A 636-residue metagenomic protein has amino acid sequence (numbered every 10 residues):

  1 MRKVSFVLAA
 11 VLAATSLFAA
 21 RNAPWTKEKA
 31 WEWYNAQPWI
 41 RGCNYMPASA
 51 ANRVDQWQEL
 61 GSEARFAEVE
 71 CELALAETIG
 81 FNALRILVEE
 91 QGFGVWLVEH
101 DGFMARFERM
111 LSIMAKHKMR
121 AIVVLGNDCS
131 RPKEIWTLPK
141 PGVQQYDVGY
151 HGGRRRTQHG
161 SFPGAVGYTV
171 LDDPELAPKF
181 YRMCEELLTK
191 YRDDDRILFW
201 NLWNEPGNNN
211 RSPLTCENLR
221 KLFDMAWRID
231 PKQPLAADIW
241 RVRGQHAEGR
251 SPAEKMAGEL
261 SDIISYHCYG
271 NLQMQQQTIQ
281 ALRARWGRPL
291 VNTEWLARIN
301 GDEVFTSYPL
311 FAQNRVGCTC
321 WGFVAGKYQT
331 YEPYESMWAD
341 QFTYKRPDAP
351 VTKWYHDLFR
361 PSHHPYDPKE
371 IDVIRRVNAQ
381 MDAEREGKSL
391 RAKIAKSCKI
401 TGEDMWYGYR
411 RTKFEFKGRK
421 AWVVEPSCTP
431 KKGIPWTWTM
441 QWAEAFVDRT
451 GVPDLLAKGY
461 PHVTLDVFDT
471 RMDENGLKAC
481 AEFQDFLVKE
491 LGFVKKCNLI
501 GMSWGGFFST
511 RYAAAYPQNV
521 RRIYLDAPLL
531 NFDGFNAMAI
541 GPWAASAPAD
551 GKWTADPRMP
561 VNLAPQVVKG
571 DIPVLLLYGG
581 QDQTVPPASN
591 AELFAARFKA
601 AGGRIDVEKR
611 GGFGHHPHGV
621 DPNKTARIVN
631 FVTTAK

Functional and structural regions predicted by a protein language model:
N22-S261, R285, W295, I299 (+6 more regions): Active-site mouth of glycoside hydrolases
V166, R192-I197, A481-S503, A514-V520: Gly/Ser-rich "nucleophile elbow"/oxyanion-hole loop immediately N-terminal to the catalytic nucleophile in hydrolases
P178-R182, R471-G492, R511: Alpha/beta-hydrolase active-site loop
Q275-L282, D533-I540, A544-K599: The feature captures the conserved acid-bearing segment of alpha/beta-hydrolase catalytic domains
K327-R346, V351-K353, L358-H363, D367-I371 (+3 more regions): C-terminal catalytic histidine-bearing segment of alpha/beta-hydrolase fold enzymes
E386-P430, G541-W543: A domain-start/cap signature at the N-terminus of enzymes
F446-V463: Short amphipathic alpha-helix adjacent to the substrate-entry channel of hydrolases
K496-P548: Primarily recognizes the serine-hydrolase "nucleophile elbow" in alpha/beta-hydrolase and SGNH/GDSL folds
